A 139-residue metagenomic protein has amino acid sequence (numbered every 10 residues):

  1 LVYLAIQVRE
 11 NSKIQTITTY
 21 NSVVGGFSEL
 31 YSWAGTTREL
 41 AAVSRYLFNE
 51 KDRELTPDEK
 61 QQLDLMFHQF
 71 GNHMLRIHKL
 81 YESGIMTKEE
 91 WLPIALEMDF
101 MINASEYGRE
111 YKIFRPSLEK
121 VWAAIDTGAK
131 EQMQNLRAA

Functional and structural regions predicted by a protein language model:
L1-E54, Q61: Membrane-proximal alpha-helical anchors
D52-A139: An amphipathic alpha-helical interaction surface
